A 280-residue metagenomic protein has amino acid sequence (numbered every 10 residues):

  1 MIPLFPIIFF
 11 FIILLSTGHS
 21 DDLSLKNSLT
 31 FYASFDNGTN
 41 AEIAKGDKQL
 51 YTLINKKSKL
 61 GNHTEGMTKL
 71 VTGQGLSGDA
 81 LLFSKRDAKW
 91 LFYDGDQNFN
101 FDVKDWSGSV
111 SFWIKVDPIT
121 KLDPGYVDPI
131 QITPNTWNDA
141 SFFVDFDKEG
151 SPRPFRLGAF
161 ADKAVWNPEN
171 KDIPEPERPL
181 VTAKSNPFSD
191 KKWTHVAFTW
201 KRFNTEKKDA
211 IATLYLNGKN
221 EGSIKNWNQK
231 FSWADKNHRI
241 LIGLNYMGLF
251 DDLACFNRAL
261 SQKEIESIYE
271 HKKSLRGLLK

Functional and structural regions predicted by a protein language model:
M1-K26: Bacterial Sec-dependent signal peptides at the C-terminal "C-region" and cleavage site
D21-K280: Extracellular glycan-associated modules
